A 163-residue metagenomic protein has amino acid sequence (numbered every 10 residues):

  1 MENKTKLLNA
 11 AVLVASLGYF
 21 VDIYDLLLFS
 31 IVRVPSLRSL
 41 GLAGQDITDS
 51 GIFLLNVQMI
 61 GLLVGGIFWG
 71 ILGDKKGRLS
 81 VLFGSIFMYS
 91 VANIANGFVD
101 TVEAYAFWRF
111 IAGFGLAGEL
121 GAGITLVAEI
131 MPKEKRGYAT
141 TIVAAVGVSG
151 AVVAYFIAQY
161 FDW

Functional and structural regions predicted by a protein language model:
M1-W163: Transmembrane-helix signature of 12-pass secondary carriers
